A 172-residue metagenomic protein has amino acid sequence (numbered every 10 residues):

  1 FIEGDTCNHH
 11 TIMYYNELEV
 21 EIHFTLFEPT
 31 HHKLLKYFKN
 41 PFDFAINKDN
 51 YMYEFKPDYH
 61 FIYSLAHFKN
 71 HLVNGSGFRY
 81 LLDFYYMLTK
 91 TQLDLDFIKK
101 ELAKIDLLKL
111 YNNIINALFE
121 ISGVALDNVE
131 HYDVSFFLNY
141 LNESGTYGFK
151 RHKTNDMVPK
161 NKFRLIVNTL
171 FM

Functional and structural regions predicted by a protein language model:
F1-M172: Conserved NTP-donor binding/palm subdomain of two-metal-ion nucleotidyltransferases/polymerases, i.e., the charged
